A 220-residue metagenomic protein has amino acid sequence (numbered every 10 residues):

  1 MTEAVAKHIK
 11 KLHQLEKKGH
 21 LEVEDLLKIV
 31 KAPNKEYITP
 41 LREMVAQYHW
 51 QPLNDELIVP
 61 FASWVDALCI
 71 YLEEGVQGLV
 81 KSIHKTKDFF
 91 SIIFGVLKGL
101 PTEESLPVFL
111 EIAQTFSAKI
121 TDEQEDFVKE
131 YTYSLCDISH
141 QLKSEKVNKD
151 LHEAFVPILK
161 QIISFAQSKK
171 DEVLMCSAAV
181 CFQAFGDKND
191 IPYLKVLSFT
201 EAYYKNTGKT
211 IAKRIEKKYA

Functional and structural regions predicted by a protein language model:
M1-K10, L21-L27, K31, I191-P192: Intrinsically disordered, serine/threonine- and proline-rich low-complexity regions of large eukaryotic regulatory
T2-K7, D190-A220: Eukaryotic acidic, Ser/Thr-rich intrinsically disordered low-complexity regions
A6-K17, T39-N54, Q77-D88, P107-D122 (+2 more regions): HEAT/HEAT-like alpha-solenoid repeats
Q14-K35, E43, N54-H84, F90-E103 (+4 more regions): Structural detector for internal amphipathic alpha-helices that build alpha-solenoid repeat scaffolds
P60, F155-I158: Hydrophobic alpha-helical membrane-association signature
L151-E153: Helix-turn-helix repeat elements of alpha-solenoid scaffolds
